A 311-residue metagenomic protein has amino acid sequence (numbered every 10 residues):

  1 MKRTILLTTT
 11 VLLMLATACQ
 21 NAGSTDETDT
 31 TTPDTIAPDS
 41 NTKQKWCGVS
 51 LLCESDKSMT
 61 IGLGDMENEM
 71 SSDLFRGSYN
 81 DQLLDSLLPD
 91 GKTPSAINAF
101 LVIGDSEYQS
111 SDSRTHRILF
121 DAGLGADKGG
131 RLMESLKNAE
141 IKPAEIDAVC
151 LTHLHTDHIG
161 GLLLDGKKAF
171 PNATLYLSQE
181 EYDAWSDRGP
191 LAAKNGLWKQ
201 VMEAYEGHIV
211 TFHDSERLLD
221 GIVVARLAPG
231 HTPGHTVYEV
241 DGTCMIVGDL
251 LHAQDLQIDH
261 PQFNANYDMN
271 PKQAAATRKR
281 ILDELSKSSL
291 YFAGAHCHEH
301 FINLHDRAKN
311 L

Functional and structural regions predicted by a protein language model:
M1-T4: Positively charged n-region of N-terminal signal peptides that target proteins for export
L15-A18: C-terminal motif of bacterial Sec signal peptides marking the signal peptidase cleavage site
Q20-A22: Bacterial signal peptide processing site
C53-N138, V237-L250: Conserved beta-strand hairpin/beta-sheet module of binuclear metal-dependent hydrolase folds, prominently
G64, A122-G125, L154, E180-E181 (+3 more regions): Active-site metal-binding loops of divalent metal-dependent hydrolases
K128-Y176: Active-site metal-binding motif and surrounding structural segment of the metallo-beta-lactamase
S135-I141, T174-L227, Q273-S289: Metallo-beta-lactamase
D241-L311: Cap/insert and terminal regions of metallo-dependent hydrolase folds
